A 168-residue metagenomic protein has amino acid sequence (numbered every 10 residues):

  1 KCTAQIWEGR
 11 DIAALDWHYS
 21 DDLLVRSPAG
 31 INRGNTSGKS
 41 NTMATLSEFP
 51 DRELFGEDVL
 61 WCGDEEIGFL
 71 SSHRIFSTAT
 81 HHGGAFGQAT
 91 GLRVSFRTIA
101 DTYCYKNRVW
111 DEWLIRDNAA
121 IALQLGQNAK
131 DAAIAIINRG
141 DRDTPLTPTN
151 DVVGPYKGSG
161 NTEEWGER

Functional and structural regions predicted by a protein language model:
K1-R168: C-terminal and inter-domain tail/linker signature
